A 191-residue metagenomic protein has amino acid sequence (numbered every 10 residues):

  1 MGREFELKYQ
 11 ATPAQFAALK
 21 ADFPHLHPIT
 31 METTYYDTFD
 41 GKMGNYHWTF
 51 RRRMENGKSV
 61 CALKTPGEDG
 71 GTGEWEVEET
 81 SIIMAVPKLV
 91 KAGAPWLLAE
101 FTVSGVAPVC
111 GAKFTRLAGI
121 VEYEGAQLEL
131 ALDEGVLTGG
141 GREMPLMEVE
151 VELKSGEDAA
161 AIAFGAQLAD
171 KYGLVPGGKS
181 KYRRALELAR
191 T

Functional and structural regions predicted by a protein language model:
M1-T191: Phosphate-end processing signature that detects enzymes handling 5′-triphosphorylated RNA and polyphosphate
